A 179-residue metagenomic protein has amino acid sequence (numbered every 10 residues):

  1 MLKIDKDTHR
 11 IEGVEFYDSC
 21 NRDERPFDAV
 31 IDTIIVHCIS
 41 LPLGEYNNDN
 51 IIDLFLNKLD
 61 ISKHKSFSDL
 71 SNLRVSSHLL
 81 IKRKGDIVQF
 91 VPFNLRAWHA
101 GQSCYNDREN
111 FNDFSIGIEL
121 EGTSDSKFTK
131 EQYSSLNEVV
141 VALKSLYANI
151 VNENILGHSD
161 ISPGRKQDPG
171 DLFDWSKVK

Functional and structural regions predicted by a protein language model:
M1-E109: N-terminal catalytic cores of peptidoglycan-degrading enzymes
M1-E12, D28, E109-F114, T123-K179: Basic/polar, cationic surfaces and motifs that engage anionic cell-wall and phosphate/carboxylate ligands
V36, I118, L136: Conserved, mostly hydrophobic/aromatic
C38-I39, L120, S159: Residues immediately flanking
D49, N112-G117: Hydrophobic transmembrane alpha-helix bundles
